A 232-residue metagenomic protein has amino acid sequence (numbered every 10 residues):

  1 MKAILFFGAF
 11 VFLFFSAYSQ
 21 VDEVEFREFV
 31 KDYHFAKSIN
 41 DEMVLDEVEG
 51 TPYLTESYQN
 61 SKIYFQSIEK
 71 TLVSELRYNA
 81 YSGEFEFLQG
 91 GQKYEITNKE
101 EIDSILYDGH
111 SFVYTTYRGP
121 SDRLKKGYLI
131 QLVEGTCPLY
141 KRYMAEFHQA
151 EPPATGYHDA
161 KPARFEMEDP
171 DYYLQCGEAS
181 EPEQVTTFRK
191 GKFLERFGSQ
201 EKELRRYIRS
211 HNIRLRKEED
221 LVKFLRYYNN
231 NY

Functional and structural regions predicted by a protein language model:
M1-V24, F224: Bacterial Sec-dependent N-terminal signal peptides
Y18-G50: Sec-dependent signal peptide cleavage junction
D22, N98, F188-R189, K217: Intrinsic-disorder/low-complexity, polar/charged segments
E25, E100-E101, K192, E203: Exposed alpha-helical structural elements
M43, E47, E166, L194-G198: N-proximal short alpha-helices
L54, S61-F188: Aromatic-patch recognition
E183-K190, L194, E201: N-terminal accessory/precursor segments of enzymes
L194-Y232: Long, compositionally biased interface segments
